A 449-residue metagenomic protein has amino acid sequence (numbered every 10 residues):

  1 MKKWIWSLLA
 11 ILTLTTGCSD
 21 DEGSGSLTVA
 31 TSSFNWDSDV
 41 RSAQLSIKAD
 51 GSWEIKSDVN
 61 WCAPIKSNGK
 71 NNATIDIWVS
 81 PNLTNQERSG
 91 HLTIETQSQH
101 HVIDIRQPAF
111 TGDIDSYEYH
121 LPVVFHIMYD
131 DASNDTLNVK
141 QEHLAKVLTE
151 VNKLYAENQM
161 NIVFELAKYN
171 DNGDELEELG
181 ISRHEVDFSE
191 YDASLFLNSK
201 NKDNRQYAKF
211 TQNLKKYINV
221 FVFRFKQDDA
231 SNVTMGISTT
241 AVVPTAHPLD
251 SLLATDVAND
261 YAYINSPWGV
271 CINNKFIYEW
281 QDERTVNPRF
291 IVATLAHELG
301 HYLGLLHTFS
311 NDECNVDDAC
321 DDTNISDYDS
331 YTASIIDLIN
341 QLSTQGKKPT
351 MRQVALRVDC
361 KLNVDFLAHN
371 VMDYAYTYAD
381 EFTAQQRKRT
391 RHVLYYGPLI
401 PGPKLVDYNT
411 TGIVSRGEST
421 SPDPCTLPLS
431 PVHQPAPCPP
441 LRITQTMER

Functional and structural regions predicted by a protein language model:
M1-W4: Positively charged n-region of N-terminal signal peptides that target proteins for export
W6-N35, V102-D104, P108-S116: Bacterial Sec-dependent N-terminal signal peptides
K48-D76: Surface-exposed binding patches on compact interaction domains or structured appendages
I77-L83: Short, hydrophobic beta-strand segments
N85-S98: A short beta-strand micro-motif common to beta-rich folds, especially ectodomain repeats
P108-I218, F223-K226, Y395-P439, E448: Propeptide-to-catalytic entry region of secreted or membrane-anchored zinc metalloproteases
D203-S310: Active-site-proximal segment of zinc-dependent metalloprotease catalytic domains
K275-E381: The catalytic-center signature of Zn2+-dependent metalloproteases
